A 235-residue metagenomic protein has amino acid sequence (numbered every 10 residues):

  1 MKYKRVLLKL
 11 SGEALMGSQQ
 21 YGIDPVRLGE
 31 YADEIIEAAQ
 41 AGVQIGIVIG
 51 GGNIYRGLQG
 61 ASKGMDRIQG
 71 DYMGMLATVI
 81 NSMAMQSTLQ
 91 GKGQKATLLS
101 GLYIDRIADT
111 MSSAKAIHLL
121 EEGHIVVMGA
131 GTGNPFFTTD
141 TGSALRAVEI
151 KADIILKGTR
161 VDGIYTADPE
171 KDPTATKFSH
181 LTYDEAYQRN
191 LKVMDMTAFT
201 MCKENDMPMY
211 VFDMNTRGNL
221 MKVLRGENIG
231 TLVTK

Functional and structural regions predicted by a protein language model:
M1-K235: C-terminal catalytic "cap/lid" subdomain
